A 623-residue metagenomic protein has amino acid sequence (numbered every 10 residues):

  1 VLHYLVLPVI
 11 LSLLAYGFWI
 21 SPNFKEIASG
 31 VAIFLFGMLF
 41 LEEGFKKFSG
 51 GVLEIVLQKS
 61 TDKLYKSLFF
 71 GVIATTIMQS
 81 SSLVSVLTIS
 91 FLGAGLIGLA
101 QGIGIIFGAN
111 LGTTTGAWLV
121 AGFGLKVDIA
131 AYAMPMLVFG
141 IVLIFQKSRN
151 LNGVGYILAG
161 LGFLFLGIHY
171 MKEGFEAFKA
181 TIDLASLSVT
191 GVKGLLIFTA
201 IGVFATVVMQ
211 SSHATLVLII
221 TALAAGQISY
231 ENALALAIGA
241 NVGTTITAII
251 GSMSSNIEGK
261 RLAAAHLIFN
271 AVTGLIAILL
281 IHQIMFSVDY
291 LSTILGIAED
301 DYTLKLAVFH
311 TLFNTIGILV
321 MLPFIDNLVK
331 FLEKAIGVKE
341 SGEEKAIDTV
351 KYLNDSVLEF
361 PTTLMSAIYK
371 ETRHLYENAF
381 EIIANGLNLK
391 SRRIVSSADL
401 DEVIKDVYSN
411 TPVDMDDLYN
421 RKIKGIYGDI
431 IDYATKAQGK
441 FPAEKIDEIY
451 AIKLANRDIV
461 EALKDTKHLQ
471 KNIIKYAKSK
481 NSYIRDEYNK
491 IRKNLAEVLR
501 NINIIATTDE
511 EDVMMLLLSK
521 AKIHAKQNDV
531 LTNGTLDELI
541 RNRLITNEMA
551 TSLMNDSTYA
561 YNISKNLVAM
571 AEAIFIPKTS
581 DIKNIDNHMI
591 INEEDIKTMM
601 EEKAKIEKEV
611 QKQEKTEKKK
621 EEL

Functional and structural regions predicted by a protein language model:
V1-L35, Y132-F139, T372: Transmembrane alpha-helices
V1-V6, P22, A100-G108, W118-H169 (+1 more regions): Signature of multi-pass transmembrane helix bundles
L7-F24, T114, W118-D128, I144-Q146 (+7 more regions): Transmembrane helix-loop junctions at the membrane interface of multipass transporters and ion channels
K25-T88, S148-I219, L223, K330: Membrane-embedded alpha-helical segments and adjacent helix-loop junctions characteristic of multi-pass solute
V31, G51, K59, K63 (+15 more regions): Alpha-helical transmembrane segments of multi-pass membrane proteins, especially transporters and channels
E43-L57, I89-A100, F178-L184, L218-A224 (+3 more regions): Juxtamembrane helix-loop transition segments at the membrane interface in multi-pass membrane proteins
T75-M78, V84-T113, A117-A133, L137-F139 (+3 more regions): Membrane-interfacial helix-loop connectors
F123-V127, S254, E258, I297-A298 (+4 more regions): Cytosolic, long alpha-helical scaffolding segments
